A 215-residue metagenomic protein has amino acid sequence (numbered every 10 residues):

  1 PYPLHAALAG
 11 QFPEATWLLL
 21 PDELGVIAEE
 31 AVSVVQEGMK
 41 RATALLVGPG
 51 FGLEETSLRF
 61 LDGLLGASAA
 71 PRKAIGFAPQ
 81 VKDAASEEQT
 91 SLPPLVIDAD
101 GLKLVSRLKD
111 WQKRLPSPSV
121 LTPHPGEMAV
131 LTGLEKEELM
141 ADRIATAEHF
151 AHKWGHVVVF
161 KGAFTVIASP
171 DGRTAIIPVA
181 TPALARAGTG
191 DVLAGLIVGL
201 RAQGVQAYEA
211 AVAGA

Functional and structural regions predicted by a protein language model:
Y2-P178: Glycine-rich phosphate/dinucleotide-binding loop and adjoining beta-alpha-beta core of small-molecule
G25, G50-F51, A187, L200 (+1 more regions): Hydrophobic alpha-helical scaffolding
V120-P123, G188, G214: A generic short alpha-helical patch detector that favors 3-5-residue windows in or near N-terminal regions
L131-T132, P178-L184, A194-V198: Short beta-alpha connecting loops at secondary-structure transitions that line or flank enzyme active sites
I144, E148, A187, A207-A211: Hydrophobic alpha-helical segments
A175-G188, E209: Short pre-catalytic strand/loop immediately N-terminal to key active-site residues, enriched for Gly-Thr
G195-A215: Conserved post-catalytic alpha-helical subdomain immediately downstream of the catalytic base and nucleotide-binding
